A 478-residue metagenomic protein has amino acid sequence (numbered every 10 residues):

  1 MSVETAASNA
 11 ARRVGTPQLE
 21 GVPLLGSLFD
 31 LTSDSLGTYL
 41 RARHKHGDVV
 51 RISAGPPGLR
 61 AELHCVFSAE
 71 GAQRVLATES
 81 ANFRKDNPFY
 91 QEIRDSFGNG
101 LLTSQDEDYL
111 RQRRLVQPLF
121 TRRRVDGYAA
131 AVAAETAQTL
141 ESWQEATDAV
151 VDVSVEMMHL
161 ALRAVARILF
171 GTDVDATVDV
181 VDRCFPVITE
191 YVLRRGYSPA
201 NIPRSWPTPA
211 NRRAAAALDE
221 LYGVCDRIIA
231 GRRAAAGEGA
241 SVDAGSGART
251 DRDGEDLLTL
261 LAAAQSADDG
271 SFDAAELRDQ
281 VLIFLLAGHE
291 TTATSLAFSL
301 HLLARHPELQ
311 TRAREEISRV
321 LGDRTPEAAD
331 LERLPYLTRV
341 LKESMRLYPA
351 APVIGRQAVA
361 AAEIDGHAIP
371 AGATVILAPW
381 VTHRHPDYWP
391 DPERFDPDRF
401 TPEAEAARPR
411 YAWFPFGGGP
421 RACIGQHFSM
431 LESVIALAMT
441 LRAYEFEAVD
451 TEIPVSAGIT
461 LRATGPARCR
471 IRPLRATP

Functional and structural regions predicted by a protein language model:
S2-A6, R12, T16, R43-H44 (+6 more regions): Cytochrome P450 proximal C-terminal region
S2-E107, R111, A133-Q138, L160 (+4 more regions): N-terminal membrane-proximal hinge/A-helix region immediately C-terminal to the signal-anchor transmembrane segment
S2-T16, F83-I93, D108, R124-T294 (+1 more regions): Cytochrome P450 heme-thiolate monooxygenase catalytic core
V14-G21, G26, A129-A133, R183-V187 (+8 more regions): Cytochrome P450 I-helix active-site segment
A69-G71, R123, W380: Alpha-helix/helix-capping structural signal
T291-Q310, R314-E316, H427-Y444: Cytochrome P450 catalytic-core helices
L377-E405: Conserved cytochrome P450 K-helix/beta-meander segment immediately N-terminal to the heme-binding cysteine loop
